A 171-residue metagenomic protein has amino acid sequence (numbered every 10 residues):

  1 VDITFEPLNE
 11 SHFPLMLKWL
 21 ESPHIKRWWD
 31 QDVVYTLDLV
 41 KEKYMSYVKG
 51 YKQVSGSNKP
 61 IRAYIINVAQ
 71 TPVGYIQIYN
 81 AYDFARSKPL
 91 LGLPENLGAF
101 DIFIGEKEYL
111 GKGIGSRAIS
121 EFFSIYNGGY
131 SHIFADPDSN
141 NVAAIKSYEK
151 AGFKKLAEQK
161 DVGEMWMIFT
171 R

Functional and structural regions predicted by a protein language model:
I3-K18: A short beta-loop-alpha structural element at the N-terminal edge of CoA-dependent acyl/N-acetyltransferase catalytic
L15, L39-S46, R117, E121: Alpha-helical elements of Rossmann-like donor-binding domains used by nucleotide-donor carbohydrate transfer enzymes
K26-V48: Conserved GNAT-fold acetyl-CoA-binding loop/helix
E42-K107: Acetyl-CoA-dependent GNAT
I61, V162-M167: Short hydrophobic/aromatic beta-strand or adjacent loop that forms the aromatic wall/cage of a ligand/substrate-binding
G111-I125, I145-K150: Conserved acetyl-CoA-binding loop-helix of GNAT-fold acetyltransferases
F134-I145, D161-G163: Conserved beta-strand-loop-alpha-helix junction that forms the acyl-donor binding cleft
E149-Q159: Conserved acetyl-CoA-binding loop of GNAT-fold acetyltransferases
